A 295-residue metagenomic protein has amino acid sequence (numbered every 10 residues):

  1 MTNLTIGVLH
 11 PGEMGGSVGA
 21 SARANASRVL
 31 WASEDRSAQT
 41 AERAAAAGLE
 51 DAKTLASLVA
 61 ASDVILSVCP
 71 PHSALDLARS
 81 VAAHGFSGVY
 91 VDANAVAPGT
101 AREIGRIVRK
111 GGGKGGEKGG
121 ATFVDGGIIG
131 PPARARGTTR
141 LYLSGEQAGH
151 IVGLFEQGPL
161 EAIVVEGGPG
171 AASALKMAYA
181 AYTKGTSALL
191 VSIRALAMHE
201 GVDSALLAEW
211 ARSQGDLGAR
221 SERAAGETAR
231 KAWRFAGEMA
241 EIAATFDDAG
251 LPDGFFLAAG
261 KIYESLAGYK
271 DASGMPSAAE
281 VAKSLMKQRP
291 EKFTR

Functional and structural regions predicted by a protein language model:
M1-V64, H84: NAD(P)+-binding Rossmann beta1-loop-alpha1 motif at the extreme N-terminus of oxidoreductases
I6, V96-K184: Rossmann-fold dinucleotide-binding core
P11, S33, S67, A93-N94 (+3 more regions): Glycine- and other small-residue-rich loops at beta-strand/loop junctions that grip anionic moieties
L55-G113, E117-T122: Rossmann-fold NAD(P) dinucleotide-binding segment
L175-A278: Helical "substrate-binding/catalytic lid" subdomain of Rossmann-like NAD(P)-dependent dehydrogenases/reductases
G274-R295: Short, basic/aromatic-enriched C-terminal tail that caps enzymatic domains
